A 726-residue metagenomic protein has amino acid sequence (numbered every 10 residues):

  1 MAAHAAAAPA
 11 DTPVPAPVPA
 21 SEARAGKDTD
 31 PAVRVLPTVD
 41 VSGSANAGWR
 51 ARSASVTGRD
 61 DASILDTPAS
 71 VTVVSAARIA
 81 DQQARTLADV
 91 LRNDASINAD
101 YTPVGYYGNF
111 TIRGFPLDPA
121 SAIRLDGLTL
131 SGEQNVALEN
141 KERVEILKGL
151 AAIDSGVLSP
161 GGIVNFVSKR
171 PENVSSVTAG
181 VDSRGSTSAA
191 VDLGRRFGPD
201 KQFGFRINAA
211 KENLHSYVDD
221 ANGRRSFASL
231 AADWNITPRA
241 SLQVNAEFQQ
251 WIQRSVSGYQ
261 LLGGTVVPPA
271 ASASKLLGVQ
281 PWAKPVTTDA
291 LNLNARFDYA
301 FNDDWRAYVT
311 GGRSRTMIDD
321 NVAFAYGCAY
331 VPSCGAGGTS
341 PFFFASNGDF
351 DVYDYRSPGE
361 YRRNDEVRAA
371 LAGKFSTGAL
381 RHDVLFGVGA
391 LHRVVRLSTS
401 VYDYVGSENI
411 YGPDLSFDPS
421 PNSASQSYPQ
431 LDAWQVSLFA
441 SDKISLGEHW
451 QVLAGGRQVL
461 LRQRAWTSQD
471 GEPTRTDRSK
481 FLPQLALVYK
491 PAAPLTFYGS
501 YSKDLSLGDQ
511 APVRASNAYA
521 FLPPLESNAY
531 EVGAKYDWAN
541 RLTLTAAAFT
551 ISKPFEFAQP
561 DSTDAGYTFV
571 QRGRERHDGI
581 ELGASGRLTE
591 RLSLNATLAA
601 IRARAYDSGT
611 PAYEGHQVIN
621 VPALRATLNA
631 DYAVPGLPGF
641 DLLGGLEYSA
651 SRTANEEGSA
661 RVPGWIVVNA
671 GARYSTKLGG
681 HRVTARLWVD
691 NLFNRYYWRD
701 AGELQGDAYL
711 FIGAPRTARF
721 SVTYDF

Functional and structural regions predicted by a protein language model:
P31, L36-V177, V532: Acidic, small-polar-rich N-terminal luminal/periplasmic segments of exported/outer-membrane proteins
N140-E142, I153-L230, I236-A240, L291 (+1 more regions): Outer-membrane beta-barrel translocator/receptor signature
E212-S216, S229-N235, R239-A300, R313-R362 (+4 more regions): Acidic/polar loop-and-plug regions of large Gram-negative outer-membrane beta-barrel proteins
N235, R362, L380-R393, P429-K553 (+3 more regions): Structural signature of Gram-negative outer-membrane beta-barrels, strongest in the C-terminal barrel of TonB-dependent
I252-G263, V394-R396, R462, L487-E531 (+4 more regions): Surface-exposed extracellular loop regions of Gram-negative outer-membrane beta-barrel proteins, predominantly
D298-A300, R306-G312, T316-F324, F497-Y498 (+2 more regions): Membrane-embedded beta-barrel scaffold of Gram-negative outer-membrane proteins
E360, V384, Y530, I619-F726: Conserved C-terminal beta-signal and adjacent last beta-strands/turns of outer-membrane beta-barrel proteins
H449, T550-S552, V570-E656, T723-D725: Gram-negative outer-membrane beta-barrel transporters
